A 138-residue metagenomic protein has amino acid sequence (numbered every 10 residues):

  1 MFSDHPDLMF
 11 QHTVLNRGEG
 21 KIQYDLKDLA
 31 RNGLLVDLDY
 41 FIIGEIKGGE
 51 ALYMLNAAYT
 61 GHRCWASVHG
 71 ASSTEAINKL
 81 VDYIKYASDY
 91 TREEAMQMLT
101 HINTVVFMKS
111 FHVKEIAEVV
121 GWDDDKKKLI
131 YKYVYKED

Functional and structural regions predicted by a protein language model:
M1-L99, S110: Switch/coupling sub-region of P-loop NTPases
L99-D138: Conserved P-loop NTPase
